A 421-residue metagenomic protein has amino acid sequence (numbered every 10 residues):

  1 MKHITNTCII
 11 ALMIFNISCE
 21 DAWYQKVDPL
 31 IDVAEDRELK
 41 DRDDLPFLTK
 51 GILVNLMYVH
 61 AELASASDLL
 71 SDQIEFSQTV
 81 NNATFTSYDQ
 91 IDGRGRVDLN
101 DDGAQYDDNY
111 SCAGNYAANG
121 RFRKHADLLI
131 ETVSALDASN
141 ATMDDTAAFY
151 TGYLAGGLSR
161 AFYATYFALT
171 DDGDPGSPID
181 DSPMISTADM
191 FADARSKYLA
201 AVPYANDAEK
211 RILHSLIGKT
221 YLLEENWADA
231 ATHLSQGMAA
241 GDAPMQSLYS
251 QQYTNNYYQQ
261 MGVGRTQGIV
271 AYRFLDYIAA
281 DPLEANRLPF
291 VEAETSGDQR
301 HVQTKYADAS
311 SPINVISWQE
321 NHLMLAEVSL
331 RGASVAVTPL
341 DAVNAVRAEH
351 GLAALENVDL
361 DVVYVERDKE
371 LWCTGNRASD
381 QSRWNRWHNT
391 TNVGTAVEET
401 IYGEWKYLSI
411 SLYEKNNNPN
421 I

Functional and structural regions predicted by a protein language model:
C19-S71, N392-I421: Membrane-proximal, proline-rich intrinsically disordered regions
P46, I52, F85-Y166, A200-D207 (+4 more regions): Conserved, well-structured interaction surfaces
I91, R195, E225-Q319, V358-V362 (+5 more regions): Hydrophobic-face positions in mid-chain alpha helices that act as interaction patches
N115, Y163-S196: Short coil/linker segments at helix-helix boundaries
R123-A126, F191, Y198, L234 (+2 more regions): Inward-facing hydrophobic residues that define packing positions of alpha-helical scaffold repeats
Y166, F191, W227, V335-A336: TPR-repeat structural position
